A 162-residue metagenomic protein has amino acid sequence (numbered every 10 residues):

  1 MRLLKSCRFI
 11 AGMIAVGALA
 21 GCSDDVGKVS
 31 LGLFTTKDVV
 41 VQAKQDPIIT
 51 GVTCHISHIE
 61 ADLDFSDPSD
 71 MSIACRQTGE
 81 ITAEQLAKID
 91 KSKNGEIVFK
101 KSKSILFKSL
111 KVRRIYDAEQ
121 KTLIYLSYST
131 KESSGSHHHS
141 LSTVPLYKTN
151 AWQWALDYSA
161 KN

Functional and structural regions predicted by a protein language model:
M1-I10: Bacterial N-terminal signal peptides that target proteins for export
R8, K37-K44, A61-F65: Short, intrinsically disordered, charge-biased short linear motifs at domain edges
A15, P47-I48, P68: Residue-level signal for mature regions of secreted extracellular proteins and peptides
A18-G21: C-terminal motif of bacterial Sec signal peptides marking the signal peptidase cleavage site
S23-D25: Bacterial signal peptide processing site
V29-T50: Post-signal peptide N-terminal segment of mature Sec-exported envelope proteins
T53-Q120: Mature extracytoplasmic domains of secretory-pathway proteins
E119-N162: C-terminal partner/receptor-binding element of secreted or periplasmic proteins
